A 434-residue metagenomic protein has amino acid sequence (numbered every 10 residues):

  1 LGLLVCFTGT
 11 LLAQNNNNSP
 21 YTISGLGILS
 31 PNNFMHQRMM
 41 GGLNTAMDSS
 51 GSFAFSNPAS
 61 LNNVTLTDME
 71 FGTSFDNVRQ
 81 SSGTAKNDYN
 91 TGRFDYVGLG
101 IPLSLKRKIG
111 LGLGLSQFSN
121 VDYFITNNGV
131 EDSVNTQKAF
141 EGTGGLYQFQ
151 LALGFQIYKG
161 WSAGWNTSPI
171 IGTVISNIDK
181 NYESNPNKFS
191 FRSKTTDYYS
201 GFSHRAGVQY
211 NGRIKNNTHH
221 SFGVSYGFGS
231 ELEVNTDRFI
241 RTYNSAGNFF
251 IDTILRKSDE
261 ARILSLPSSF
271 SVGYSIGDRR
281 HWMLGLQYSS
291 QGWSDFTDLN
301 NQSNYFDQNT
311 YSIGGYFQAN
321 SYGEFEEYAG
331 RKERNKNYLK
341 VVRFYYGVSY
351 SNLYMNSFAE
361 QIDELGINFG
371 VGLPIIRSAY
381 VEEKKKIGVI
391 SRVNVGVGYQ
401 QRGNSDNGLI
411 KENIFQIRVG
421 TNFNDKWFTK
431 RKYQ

Functional and structural regions predicted by a protein language model:
L1-F7: Sec-dependent N-terminal signal peptides
G9-A13: Sec/Tat signal peptide C-region and signal peptidase I cleavage site
Q14-Q434: Subset of outer-membrane beta-barrel
